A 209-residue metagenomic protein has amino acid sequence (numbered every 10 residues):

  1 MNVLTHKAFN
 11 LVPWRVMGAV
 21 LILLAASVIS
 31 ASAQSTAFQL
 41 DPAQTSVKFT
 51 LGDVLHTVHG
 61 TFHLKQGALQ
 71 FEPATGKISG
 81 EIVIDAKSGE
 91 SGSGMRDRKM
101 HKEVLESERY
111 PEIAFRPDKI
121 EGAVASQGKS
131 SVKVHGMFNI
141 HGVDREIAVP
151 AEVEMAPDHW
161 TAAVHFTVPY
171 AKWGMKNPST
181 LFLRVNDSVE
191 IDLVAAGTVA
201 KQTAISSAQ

Functional and structural regions predicted by a protein language model:
N2-G18: Bacterial N-terminal signal peptides that target proteins for export
H6, A19-V20, H165, P178: Intrinsically disordered, low-complexity regulatory segments enriched in acidic/serine/proline/glutamine/glycine
R15-V28: Bacterial N-terminal signal peptides
A31-Q209: Low-complexity, acidic/polar, glycine-enriched regions of mature
